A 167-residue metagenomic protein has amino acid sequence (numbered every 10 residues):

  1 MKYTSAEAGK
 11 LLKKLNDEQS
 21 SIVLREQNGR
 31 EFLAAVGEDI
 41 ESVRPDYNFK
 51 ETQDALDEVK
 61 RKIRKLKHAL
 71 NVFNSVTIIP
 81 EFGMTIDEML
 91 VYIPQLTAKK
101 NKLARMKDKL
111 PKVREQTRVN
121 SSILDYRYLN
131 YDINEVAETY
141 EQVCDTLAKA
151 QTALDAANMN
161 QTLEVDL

Functional and structural regions predicted by a protein language model:
M1-L167: Structural preference for solvent-exposed beta-strand-turn elements and adjacent flexible terminal/loop segments within
